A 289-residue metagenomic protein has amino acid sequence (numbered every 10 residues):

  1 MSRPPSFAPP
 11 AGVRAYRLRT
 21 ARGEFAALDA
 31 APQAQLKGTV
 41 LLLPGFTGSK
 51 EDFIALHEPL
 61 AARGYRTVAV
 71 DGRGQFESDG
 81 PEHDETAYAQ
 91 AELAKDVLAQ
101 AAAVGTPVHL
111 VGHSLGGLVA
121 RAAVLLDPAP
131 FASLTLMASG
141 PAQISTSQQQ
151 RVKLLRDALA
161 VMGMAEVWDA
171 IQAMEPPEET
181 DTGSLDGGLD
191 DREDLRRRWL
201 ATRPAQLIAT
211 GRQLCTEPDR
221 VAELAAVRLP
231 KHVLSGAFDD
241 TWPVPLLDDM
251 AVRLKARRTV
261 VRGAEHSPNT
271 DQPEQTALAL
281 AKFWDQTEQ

Functional and structural regions predicted by a protein language model:
M1-V40, A62-Y65, A132, A201 (+1 more regions): Alpha/beta-hydrolase fold catalytic core
P10, T20-A21, A62, A69-V111 (+2 more regions): Active-site loop/oxyanion-hole signature of alpha/beta-hydrolase fold enzymes
E24-G80: Conserved HGGG/HGGXW glycine-rich cap/lid loop of the alpha/beta-hydrolase fold
P44, G112-S114, G236: Conserved alpha/beta-hydrolase "nucleophile elbow" surrounding the catalytic nucleophile
D52-I54, S78-E85, T146-Q148, V244-P245: Conserved catalytic-core motifs of eukaryotic protein kinase domains, centered on the activation segment
R121, L125, P130-M162: Flexible "cap/lid" loop of the alpha/beta hydrolase fold
I144-Q150, M162-A225: Conserved alpha/beta-hydrolase catalytic His-Asp/Glu region
R228-A264, T270, Q275: Conserved loop-alpha-helix segment in the C-terminal half of the alpha/beta-hydrolase fold that carries the catalytic
